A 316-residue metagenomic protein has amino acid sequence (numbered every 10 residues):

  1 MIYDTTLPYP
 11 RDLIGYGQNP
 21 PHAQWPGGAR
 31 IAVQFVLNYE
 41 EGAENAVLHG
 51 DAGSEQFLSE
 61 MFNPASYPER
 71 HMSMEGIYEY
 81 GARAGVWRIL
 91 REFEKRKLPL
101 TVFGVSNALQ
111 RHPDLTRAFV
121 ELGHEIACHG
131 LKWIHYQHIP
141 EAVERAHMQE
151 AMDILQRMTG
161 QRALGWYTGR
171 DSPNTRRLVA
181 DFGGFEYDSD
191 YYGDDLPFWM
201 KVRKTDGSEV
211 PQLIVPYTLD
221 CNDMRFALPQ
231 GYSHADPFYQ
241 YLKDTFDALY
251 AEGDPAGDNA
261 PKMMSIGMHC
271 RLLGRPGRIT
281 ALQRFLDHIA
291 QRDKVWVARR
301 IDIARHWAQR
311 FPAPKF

Functional and structural regions predicted by a protein language model:
I2-L213, Y239-I266, L272-F316: Catalytic alpha-helical scaffold of carbohydrate-active enzymes acting on polysaccharides/glycoconjugates
D206-F226: A structural motif
C221-Y241: Binuclear metal-dependent hydrolase catalytic cores centered on His/Asp/Glu-rich metal-binding motifs
